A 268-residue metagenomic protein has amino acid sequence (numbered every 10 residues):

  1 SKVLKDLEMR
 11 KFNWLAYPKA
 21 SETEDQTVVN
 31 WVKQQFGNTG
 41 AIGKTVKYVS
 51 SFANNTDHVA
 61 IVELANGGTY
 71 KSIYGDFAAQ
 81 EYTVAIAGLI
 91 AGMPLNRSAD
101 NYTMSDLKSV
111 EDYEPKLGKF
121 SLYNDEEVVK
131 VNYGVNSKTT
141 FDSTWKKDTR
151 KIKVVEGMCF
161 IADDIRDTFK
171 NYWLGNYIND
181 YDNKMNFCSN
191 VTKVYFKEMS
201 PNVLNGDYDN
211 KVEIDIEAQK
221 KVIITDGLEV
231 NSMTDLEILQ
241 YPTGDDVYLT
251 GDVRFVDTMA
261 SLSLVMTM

Functional and structural regions predicted by a protein language model:
S1-S98: Extracellular Cys-Trp
I86, M93-Y102, D106, D112-P115 (+1 more regions): Structured, hydrophobic secondary-structure cores that serve as assembly/anchoring elements
